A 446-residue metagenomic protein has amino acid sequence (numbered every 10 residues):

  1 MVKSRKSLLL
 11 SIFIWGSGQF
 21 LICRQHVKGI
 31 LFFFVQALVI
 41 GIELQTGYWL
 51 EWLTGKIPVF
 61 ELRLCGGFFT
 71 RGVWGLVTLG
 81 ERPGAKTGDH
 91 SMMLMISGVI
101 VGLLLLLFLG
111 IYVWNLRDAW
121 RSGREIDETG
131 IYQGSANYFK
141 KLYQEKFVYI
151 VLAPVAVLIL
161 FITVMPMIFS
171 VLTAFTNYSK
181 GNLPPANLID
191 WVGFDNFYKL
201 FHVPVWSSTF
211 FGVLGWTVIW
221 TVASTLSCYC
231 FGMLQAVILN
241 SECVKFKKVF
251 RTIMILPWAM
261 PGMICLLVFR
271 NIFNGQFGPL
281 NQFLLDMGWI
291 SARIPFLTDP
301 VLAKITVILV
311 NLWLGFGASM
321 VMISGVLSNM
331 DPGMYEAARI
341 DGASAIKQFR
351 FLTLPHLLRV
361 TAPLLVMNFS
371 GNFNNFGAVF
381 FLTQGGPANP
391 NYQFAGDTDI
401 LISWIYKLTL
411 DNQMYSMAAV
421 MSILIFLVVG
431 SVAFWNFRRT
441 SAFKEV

Functional and structural regions predicted by a protein language model:
M1-L8, Q25-I30, S91, M95 (+7 more regions): Hydrophobic, aromatic-rich alpha-helical transmembrane segments and their membrane-interface anchor motifs
S4, G67-G72, S91, S135 (+5 more regions): Serine/threonine-rich low-complexity intrinsically disordered regions
R5-S7, I12-S17, L21, H26-V27 (+5 more regions): N-terminal signal-anchor/first transmembrane alpha helix
W15, G29, G67, T129 (+3 more regions): Glycine-centered flexibility motif
G29-F68, Y178-K180, V379-F380: Membrane-helix exit/juxtamembrane interface segments
G47-W52, L116, F147-V446: A structural signal for multi-pass alpha-helical bundles of membrane permease subunits that mediate small-molecule
W49, L53, I57-V77, D127-L142 (+1 more regions): Short helical patches
F60-G66, V73-L103, H202-G215, I294 (+2 more regions): Membrane-interface segments at the starts/ends of alpha-helical transmembrane spans
